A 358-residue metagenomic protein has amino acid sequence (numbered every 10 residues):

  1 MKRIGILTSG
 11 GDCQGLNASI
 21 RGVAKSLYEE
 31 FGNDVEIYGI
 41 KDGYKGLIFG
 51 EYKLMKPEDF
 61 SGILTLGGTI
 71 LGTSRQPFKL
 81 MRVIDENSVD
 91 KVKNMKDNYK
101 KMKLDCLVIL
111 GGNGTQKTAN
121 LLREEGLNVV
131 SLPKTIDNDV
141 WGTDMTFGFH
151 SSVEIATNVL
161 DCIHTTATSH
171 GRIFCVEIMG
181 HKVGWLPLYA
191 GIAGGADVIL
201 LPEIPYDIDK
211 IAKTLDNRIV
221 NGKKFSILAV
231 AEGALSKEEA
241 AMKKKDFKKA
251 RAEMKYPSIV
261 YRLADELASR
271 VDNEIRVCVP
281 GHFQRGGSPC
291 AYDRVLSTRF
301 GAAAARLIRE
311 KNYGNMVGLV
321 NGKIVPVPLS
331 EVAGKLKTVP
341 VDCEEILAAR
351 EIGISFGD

Functional and structural regions predicted by a protein language model:
M1-T8, S19-D105, G114, S236-A241 (+6 more regions): A cross-family phosphate/adenosyl-ligand binding-site feature
S9-D12, I40-K45, R75-Q76, G112-T115 (+6 more regions): Short, ordered loop/turn segments at secondary-structure junctions
C13-V23, L47-I48, V92-K93, L104-N120 (+6 more regions): Short glycine/serine/threonine-rich phosphate/pyrophosphate-binding segments that cradle anionic phosphate groups
R21-E30, L54-D59, L121-S131, F147-S151 (+1 more regions): A glycine- and small-aliphatic-rich helix-loop capping segment at beta-alpha/alpha-beta transitions that lines
G32, L122-T146, V153, L200-D207: Short, acidic/small-residue loops that bind anionic groups at enzyme active sites
N98, I109-G111, K117-L121, F149-H170 (+1 more regions): Accessory alpha-helical/coil subdomains and C-terminal extensions that flank or cap enzyme catalytic cores
